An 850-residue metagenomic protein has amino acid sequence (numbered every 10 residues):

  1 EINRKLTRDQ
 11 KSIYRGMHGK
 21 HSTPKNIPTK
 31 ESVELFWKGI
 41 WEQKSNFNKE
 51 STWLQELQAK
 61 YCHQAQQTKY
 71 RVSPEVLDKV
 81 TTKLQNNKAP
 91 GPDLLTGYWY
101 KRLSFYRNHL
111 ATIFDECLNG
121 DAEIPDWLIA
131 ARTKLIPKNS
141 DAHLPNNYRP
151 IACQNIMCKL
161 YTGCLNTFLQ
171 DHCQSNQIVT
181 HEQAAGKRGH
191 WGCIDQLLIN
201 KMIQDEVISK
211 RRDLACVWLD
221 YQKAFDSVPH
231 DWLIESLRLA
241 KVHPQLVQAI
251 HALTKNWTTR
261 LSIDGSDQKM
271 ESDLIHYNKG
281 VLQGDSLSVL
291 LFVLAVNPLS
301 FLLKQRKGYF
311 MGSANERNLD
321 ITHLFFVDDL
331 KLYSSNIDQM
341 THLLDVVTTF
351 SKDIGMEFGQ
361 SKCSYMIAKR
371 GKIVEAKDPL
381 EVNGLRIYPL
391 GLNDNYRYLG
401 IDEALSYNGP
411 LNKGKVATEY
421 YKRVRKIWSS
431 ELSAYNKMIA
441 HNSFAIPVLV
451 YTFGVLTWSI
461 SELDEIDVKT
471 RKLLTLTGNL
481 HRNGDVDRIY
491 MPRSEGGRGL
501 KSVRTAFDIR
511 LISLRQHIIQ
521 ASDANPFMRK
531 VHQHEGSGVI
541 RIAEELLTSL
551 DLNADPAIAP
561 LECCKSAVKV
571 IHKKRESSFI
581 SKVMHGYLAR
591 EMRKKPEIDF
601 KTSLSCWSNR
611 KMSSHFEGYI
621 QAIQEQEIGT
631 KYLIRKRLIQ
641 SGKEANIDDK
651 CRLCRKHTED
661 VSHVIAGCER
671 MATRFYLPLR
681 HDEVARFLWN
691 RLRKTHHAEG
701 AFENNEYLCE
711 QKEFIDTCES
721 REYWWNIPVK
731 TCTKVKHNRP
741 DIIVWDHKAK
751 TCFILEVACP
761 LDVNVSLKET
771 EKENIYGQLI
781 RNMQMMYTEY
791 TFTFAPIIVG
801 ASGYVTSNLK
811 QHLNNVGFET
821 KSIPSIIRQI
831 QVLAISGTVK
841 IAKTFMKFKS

Functional and structural regions predicted by a protein language model:
E1-N146, I156, L160, R386: Surface-exposed loop/turn segments and immediately adjacent short secondary-structure elements within folded domains
N86-L95, T133, H143-C153, I194-R238 (+1 more regions): Conserved catalytic palm subdomain of right-hand nucleotidyl-transferase polymerases, strongest for RNA-directed enzymes
H143-N176, G192-L198, Q222-F225, H276-Y309 (+2 more regions): Conserved pre-motif C helix in the palm subdomain of viral-like polymerases
Y221-L343, S361, I367-A368: Conserved polymerase palm-domain catalytic core
D264, F358-D394: Short, conserved micro-motifs composed of acidic
G384-I460, G478, S513-M528: Basic, alpha-helical interaction scaffolds
I466, N479-N646, K650, Q831-I835: Extended C-terminal regions of large enzymes
I639-A645, E699-E756, T770, I798: Active-site metal-binding core of divalent-cation-utilizing nuclease and nuclease-like domains
